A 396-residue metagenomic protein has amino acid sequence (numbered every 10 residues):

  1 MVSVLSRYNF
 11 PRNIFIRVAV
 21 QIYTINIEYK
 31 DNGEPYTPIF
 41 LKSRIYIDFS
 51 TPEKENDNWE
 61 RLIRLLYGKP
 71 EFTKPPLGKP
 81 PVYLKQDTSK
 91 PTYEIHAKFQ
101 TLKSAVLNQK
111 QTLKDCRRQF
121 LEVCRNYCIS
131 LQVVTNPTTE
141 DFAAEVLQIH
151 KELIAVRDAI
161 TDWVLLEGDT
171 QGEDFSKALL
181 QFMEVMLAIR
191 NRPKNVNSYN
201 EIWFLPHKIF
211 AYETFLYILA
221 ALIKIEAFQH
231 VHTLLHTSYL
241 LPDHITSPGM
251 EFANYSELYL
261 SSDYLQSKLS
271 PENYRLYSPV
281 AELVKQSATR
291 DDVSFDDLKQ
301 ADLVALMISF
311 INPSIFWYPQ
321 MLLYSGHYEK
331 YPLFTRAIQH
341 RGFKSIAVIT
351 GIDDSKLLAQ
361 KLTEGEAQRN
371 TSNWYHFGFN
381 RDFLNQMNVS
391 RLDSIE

Functional and structural regions predicted by a protein language model:
M1-K30, R61: Amphipathic helical hotspot of TIR/SEFIR-family domains
V4-L5, L66, L113, F120 (+7 more regions): Extended hydrophobic/Leu-rich segments
L5-N9, L66, P70, M186 (+1 more regions): Hydrophobic, Leu/Ile/Phe/Ala-enriched alpha-helical segments that form helix-helix packing faces
Y23-A155, D169-E173: C-terminal interaction surface of TIR/SEFIR-family domains
E55, T88, T92-I95, V106-Q109 (+13 more regions): Intrinsic-disorder-associated interaction segments
A105-N108, T112-Y255, L260, L265: Long, leucine/valine-rich, helix-dominated scaffolding and oligomerization segments
T233-E396: Charge-dense, extended regions
